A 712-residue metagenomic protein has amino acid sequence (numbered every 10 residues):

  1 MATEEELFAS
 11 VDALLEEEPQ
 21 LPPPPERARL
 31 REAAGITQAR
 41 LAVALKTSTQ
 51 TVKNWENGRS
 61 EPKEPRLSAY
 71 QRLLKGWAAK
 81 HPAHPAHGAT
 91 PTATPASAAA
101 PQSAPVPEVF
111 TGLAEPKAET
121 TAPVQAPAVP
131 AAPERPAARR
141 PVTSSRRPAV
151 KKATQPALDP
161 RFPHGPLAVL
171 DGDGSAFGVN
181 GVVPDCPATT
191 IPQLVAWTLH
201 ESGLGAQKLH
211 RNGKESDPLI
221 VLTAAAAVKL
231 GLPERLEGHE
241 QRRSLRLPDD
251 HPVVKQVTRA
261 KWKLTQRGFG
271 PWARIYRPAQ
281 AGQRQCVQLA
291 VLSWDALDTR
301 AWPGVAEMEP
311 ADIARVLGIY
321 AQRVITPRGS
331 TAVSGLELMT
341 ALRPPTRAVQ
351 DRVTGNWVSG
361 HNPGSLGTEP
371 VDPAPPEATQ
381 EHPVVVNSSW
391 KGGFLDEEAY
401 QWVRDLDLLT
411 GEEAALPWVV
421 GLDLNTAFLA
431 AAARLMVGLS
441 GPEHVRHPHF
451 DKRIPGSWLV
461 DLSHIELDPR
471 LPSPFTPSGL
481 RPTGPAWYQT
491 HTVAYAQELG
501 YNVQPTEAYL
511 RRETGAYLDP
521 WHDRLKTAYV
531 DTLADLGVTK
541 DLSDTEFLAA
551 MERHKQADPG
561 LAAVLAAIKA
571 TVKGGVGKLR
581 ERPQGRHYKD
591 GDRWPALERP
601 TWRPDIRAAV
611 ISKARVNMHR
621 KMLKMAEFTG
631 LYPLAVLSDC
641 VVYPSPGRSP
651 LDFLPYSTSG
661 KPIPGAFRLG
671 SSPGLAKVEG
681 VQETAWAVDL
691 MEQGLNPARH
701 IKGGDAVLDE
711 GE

Functional and structural regions predicted by a protein language model:
M1-A2, K63-A83: DNA major-groove recognition helix of helix-turn-helix/homeodomain DNA-binding modules
A2-A33, S68, K80, P105-P116: A short, Lys/Arg-rich alpha-helix, primarily the initiator
T3, T120, H444-V445: Extended alpha-helical interface modules used as scaffolds for assembling large macromolecular complexes
R27, Q38, T49: Helix-turn-helix DNA-binding elements, focusing on the entry/boundary residues of the two helices that contact DNA
R40-A42: Short alpha-helical "recognition helix" segments of helix-turn-helix
L45-P62: Recognition helix of helix-turn-helix/homeodomain-like DNA-binding domains that insert into the DNA major groove
A86-A149: Long, low-complexity intrinsically disordered regions
R135-E712: Conserved acidic
